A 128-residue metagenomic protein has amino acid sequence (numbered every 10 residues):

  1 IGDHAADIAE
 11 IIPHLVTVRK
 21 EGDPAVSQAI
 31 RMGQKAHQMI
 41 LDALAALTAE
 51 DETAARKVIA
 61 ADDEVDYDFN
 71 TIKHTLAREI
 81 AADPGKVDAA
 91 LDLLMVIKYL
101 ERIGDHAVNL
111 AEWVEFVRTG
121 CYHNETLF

Functional and structural regions predicted by a protein language model:
I1-F128: Cytosolic, long alpha-helical scaffolding segments
